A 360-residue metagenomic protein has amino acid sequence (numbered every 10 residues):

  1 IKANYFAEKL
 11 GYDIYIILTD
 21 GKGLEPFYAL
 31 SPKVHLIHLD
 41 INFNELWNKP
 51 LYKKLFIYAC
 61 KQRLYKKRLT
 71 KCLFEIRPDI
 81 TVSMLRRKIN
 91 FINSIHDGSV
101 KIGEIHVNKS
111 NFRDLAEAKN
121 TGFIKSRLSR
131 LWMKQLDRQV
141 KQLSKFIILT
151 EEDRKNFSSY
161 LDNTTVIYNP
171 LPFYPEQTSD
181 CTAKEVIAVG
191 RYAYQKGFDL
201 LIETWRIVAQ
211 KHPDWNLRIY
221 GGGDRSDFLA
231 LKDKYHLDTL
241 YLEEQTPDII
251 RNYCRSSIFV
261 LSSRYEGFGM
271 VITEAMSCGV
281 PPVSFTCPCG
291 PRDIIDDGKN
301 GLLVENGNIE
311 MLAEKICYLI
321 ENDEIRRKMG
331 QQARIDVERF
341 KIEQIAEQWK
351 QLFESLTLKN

Functional and structural regions predicted by a protein language model:
I1, K184, A188-I207, S226-D227 (+1 more regions): A conserved mid-protein helix/loop that constitutes part of the nucleotide-sugar donor-binding site
K9-F56, N156-S158, G223: N-terminal strand-loop element at the rim of the active site of nucleotide-sugar-dependent glycosyltransferases
H35, F228-T246: Nucleotide-activated donor-binding/catalytic signature segment of Leloir-type glycosyltransferases, i.e., the conserved
K67-F74, F123-F146: Membrane-proximal helix-turn-helix segments that form the acceptor-binding/catalytic region of lipid-linked
E152, P170: Carbohydrate-associated surface elements
R264: Aromatic "clamp/platform" in nucleotide-sugar-dependent glycosyltransferases that forms part of the donor/acceptor
P281-F285: Short hydrophobic beta-strand element within catalytic cores of glycosyltransferases and related nucleotide-activated
D296-G298, L302-I309, C317-E324, E338: Conserved acidic donor-binding segment of nucleotide-sugar-dependent glycosyltransferases
